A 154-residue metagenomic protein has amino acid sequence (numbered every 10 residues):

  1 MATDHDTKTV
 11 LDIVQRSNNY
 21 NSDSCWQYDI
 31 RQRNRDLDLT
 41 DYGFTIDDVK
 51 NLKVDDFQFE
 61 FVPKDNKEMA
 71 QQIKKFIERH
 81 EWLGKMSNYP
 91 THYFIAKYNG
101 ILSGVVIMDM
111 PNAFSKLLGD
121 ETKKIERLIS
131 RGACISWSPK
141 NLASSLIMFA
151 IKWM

Functional and structural regions predicted by a protein language model:
M1-M86, P90-L117: Terminal substrate-recognition subdomain of acyl/acetyltransferases
E60-K67, P90, K97, M108-M154: Acyl-donor binding region in acyl/amide transferases
